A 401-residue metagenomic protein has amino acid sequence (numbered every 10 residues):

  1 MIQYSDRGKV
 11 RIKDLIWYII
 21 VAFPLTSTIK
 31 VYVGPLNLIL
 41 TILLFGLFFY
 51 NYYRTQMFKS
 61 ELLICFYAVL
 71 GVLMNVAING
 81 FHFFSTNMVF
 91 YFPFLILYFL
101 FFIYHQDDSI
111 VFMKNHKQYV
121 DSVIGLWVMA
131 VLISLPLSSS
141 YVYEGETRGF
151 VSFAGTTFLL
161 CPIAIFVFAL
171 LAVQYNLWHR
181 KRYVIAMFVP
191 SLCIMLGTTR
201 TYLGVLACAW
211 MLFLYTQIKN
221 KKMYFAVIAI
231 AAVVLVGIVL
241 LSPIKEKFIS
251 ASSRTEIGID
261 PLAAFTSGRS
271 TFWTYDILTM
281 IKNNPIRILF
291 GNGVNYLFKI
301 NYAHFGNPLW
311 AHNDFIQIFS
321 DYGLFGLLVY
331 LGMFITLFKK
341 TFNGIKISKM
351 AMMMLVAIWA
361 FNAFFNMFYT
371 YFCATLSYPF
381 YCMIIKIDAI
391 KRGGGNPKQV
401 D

Functional and structural regions predicted by a protein language model:
M1-A77, I110-K114, Q118, Q174-R180 (+1 more regions): Transmembrane signal-anchor hairpin modules in multi-pass inner-membrane enzymes, especially those that act on
K9, Y52-F58, M223, D321-A360 (+2 more regions): Hydrophobic transmembrane alpha-helices and their immediate junctions
T41-L47, L95, F188-L192, L203-T216 (+2 more regions): Hydrophobic transmembrane alpha-helices of multi-pass, membrane-embedded glycosylation machinery
F45, A351-N362, F368-D401: Transmembrane alpha-helices of multi-pass inner-membrane enzymes
F45-T55, G71-L132, V167-L170, W210 (+2 more regions): Transmembrane alpha-helical segments and their membrane-water interfaces
K114-V142, A154-T216: Alpha-helical transmembrane segments of multi-pass inner-membrane proteins
E144, P261-Y322: Long extracytoplasmic/lumenal interhelical loops at the membrane interface of multi-pass membrane proteins
Q217-I259, I281-N283: A membrane-periplasm/extracellular boundary helix in multi-pass inner-membrane enzymes that assemble envelope glycans
